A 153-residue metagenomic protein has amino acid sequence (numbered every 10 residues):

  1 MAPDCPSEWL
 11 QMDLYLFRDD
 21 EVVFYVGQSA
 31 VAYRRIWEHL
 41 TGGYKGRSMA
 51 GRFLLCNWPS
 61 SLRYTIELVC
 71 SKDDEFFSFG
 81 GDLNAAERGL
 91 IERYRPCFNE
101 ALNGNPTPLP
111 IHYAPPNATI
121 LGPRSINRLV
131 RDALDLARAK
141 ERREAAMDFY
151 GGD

Functional and structural regions predicted by a protein language model:
M1-M12, R18-F24, A30-D153: Boundary/linker segments flanking structured domains
